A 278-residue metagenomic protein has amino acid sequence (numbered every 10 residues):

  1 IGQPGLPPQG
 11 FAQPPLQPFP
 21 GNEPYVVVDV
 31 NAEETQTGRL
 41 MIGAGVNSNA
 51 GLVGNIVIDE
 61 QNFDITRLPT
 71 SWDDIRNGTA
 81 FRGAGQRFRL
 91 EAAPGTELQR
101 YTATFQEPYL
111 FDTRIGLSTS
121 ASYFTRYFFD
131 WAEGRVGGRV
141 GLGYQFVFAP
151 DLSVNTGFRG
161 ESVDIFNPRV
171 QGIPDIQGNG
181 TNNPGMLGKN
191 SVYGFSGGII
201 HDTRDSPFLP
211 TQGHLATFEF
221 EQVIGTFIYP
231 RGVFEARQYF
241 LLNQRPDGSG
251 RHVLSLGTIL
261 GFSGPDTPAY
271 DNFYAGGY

Functional and structural regions predicted by a protein language model:
I1, L90-A92, Y123, F220-V223: Conserved short loop/turn motifs at secondary-structure junctions
I1-N47, E60, L68-E107, E133-V136 (+5 more regions): Periplasmic polypeptide-binding modules associated with outer-membrane biogenesis and secretion
F19-V27, G38-G51, V57-D59, D164 (+1 more regions): C-terminal outer-membrane beta-barrel translocator/porin domains of Gram-negative envelope proteins and their
Q36, S48-A50, D64, T96-L98 (+6 more regions): Residues that cap or initiate secondary-structure elements
F63, F105, S122, F129-W131 (+4 more regions): Aromatic side chains
D64-G85, Y109-G116, V147-S153, D205-G213 (+3 more regions): Short loop/turn motifs that connect adjacent beta-strands in outer-membrane beta-barrel proteins
P94-S191: Transmembrane beta-barrel wall of Gram-negative outer-membrane proteins
